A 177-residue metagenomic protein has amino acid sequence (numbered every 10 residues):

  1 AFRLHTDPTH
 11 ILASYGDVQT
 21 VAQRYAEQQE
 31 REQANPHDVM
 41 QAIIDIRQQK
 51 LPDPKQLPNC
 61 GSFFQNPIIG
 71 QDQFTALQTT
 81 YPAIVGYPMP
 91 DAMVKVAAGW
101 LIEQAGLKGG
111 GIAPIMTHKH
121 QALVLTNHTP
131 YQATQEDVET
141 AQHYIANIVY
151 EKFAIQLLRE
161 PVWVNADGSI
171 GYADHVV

Functional and structural regions predicted by a protein language model:
A1-E136, K152-V177: Phosphate/pyrophosphate- and phosphate-bearing ligand-binding catalytic cores of soluble enzymes
I145: Hydrophobic, well-ordered secondary-structure elements that form the walls of internal hydrophobic environments
